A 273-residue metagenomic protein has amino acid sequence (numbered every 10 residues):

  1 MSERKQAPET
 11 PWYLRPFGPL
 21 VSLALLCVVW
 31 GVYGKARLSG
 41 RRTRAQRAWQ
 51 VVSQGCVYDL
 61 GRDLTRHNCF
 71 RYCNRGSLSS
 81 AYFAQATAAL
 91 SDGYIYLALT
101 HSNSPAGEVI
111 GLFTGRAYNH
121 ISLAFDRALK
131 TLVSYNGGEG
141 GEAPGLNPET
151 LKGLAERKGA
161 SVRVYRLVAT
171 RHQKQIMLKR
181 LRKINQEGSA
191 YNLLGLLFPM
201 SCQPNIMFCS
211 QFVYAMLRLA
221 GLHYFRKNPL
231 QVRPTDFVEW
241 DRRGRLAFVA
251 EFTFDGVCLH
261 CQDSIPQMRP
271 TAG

Functional and structural regions predicted by a protein language model:
M1-G273: Cysteine-nucleophile amide-bond enzymes
